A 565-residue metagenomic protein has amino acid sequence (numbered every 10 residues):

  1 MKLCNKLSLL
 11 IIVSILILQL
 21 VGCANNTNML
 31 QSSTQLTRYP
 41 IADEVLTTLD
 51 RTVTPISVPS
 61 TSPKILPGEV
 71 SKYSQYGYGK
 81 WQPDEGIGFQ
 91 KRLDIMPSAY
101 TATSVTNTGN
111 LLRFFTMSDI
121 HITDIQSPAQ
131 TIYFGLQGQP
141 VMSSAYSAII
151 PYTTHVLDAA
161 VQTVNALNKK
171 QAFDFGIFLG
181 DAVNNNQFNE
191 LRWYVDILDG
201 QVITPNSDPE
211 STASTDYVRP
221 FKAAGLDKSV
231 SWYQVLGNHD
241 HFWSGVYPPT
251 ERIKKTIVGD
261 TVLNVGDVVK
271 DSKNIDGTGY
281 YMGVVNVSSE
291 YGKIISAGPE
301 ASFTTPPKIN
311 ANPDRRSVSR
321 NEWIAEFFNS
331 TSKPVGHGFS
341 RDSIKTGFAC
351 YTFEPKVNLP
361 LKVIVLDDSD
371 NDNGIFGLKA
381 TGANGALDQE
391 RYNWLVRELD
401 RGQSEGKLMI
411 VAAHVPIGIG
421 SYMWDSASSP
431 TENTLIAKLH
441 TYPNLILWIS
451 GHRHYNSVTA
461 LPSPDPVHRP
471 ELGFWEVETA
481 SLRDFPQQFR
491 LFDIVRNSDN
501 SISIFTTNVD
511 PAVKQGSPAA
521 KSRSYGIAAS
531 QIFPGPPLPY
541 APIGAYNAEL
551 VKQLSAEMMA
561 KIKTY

Functional and structural regions predicted by a protein language model:
M1-L10: Bacterial N-terminal signal peptides that target proteins for export
L20-G22: C-terminal motif of bacterial Sec signal peptides marking the signal peptidase cleavage site
N26-N168, D174-F175, Q234, K254-E405 (+1 more regions): Metal-dependent phosphoesterase/phosphodiesterase active-site architecture
T116-S118, G176-D181, K228, Y233-N238 (+3 more regions): Active-site neighborhood of phospho(di)ester-bond hydrolases with catalytic His/Asp-centered motifs
D124, N184-N186, D240-G245, D372-G374 (+3 more regions): Active-site environment of divalent metal-dependent phosphoester hydrolases
P128-Q130, N189-R192, Y247-P248, G377-L378 (+2 more regions): Short coil/turn segments at secondary-structure boundaries
I149-V265: Core catalytic region of metal-dependent phosphoesterases/phosphodiesterases, especially metallo-beta-lactamase-like
N373-N393, D400-I449: Active-site-proximal segments of metal-dependent phosphoesterases and phosphodiesterases across multiple
